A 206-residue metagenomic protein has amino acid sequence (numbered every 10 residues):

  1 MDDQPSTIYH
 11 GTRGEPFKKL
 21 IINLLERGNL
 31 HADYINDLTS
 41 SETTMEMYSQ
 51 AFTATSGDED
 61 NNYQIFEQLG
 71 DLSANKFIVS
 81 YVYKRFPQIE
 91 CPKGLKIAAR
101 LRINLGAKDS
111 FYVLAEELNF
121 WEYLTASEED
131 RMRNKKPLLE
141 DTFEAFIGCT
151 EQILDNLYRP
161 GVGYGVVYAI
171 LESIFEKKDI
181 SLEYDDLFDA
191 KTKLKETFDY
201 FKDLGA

Functional and structural regions predicted by a protein language model:
M1-A206: Double-stranded RNA-binding/processing signature
